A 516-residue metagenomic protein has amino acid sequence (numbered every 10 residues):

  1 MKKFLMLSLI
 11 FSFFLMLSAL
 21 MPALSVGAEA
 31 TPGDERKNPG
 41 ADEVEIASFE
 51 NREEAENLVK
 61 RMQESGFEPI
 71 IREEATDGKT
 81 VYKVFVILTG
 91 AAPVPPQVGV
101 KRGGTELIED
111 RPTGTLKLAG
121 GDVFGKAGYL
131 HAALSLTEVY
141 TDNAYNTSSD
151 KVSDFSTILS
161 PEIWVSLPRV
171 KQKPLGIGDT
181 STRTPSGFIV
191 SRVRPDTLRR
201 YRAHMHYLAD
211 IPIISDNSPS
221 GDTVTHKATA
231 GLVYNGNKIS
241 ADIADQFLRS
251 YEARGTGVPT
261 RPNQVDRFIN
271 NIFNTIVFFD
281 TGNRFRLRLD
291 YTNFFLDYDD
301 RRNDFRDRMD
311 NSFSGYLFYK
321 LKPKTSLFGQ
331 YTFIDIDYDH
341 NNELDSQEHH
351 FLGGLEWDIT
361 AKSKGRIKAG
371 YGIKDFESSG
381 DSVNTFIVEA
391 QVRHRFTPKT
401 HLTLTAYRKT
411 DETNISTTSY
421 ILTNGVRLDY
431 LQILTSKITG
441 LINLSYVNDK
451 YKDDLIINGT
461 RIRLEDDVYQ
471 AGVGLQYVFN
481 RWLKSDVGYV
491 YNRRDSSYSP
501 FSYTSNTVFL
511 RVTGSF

Functional and structural regions predicted by a protein language model:
K2-Q97: Acidic/polar low-complexity segments and flexible, solvent-exposed patches
Q97-F516: Gram-negative and organellar
